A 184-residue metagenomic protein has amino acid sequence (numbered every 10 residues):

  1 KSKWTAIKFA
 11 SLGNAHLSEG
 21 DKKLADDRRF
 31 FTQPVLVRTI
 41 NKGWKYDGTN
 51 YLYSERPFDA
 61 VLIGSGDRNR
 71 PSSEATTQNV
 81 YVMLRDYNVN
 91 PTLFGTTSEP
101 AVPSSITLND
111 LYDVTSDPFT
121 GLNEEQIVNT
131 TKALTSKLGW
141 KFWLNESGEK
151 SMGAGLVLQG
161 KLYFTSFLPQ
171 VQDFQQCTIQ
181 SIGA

Functional and structural regions predicted by a protein language model:
K1-A184: Beta-propeller fold recognition
